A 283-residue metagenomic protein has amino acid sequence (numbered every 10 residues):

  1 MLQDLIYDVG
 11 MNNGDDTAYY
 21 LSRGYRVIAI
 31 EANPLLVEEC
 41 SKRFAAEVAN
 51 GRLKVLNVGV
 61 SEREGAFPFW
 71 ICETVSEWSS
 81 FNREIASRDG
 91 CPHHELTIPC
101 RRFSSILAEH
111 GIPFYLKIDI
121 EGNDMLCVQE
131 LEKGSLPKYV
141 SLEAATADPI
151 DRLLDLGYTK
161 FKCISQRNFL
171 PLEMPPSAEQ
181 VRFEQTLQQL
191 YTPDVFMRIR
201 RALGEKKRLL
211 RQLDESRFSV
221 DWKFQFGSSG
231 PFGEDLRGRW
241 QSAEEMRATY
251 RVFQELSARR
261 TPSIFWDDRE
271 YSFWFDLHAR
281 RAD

Functional and structural regions predicted by a protein language model:
M1-D283: Phosphate/nucleotide-binding beta-alpha loop and adjacent structural elements of enzyme active sites
